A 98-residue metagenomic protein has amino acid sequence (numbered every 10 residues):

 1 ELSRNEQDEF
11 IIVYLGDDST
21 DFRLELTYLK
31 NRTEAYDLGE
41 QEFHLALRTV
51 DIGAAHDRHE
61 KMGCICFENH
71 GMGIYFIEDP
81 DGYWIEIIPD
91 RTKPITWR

Functional and structural regions predicted by a protein language model:
E1-R23: Core segments of cupin and vicinal oxygen chelate
L2-R4, L29, N69: Conserved beta-strand termini and adjacent loop/short-helix elements that scaffold enzyme active sites in alpha/beta
E6-I11, L26-K30, R58-H59: Short amphipathic alpha-helical surface micro-motifs
E9-I11, K30-Y36, I95-W97: A short, acidic/glycine-rich surface segment
D18-T20, E34-W84, P89-I95: Vicinal oxygen chelate
